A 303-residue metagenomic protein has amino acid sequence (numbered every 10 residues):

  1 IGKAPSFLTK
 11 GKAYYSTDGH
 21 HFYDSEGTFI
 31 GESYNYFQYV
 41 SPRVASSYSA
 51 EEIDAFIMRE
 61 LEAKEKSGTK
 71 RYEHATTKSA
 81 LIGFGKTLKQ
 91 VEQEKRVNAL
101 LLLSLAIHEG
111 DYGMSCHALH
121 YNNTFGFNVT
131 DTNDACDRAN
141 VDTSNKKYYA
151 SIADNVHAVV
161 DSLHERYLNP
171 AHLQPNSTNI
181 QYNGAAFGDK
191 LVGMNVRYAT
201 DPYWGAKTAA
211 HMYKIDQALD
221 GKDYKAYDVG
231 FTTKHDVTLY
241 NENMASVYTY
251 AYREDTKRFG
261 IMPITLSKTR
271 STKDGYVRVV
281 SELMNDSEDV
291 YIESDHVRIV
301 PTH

Functional and structural regions predicted by a protein language model:
I1-L101, Y112-M262, S267-E288, E293-T302: Catalytic cores of secreted/periplasmic lytic hydrolases that degrade extracellular macromolecules
E109: Pyridoxal 5′-phosphate
